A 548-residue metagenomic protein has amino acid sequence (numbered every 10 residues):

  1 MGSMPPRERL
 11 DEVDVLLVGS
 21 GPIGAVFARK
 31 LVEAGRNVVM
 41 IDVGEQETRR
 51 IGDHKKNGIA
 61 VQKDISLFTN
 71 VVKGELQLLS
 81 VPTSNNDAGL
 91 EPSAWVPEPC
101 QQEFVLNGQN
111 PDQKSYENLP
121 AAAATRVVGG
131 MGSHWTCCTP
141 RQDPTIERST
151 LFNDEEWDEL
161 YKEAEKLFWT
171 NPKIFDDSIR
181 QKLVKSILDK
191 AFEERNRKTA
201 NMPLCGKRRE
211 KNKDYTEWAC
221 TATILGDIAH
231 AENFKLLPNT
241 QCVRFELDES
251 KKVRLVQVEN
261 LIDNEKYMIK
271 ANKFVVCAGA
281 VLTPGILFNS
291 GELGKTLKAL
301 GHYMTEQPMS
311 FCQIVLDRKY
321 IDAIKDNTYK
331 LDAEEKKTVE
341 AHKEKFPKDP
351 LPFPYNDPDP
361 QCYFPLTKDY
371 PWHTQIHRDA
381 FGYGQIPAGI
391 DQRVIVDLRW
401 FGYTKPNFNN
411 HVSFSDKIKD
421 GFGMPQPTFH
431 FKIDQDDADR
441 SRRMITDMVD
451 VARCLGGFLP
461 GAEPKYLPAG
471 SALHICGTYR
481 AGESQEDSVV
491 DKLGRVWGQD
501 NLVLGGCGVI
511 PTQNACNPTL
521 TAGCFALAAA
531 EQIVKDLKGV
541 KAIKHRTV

Functional and structural regions predicted by a protein language model:
R7-I23, V39: Beta1/beta-strand and adjacent pyrophosphate-binding region of the FAD-binding site in flavoprotein oxidoreductases
G21-P22, V281, V509: Residue-level detector of alpha-helix initiation sites
K30-E33, N37-V71, F245, Q257-E335 (+4 more regions): Glycine-rich loop(s) and the adjacent beta-strand/alpha-helix scaffold that form part
R36, V43-S133, E156, Q181-V184: N-terminal FAD cofactor-binding segment of flavoenzymes
L78-T83, L90-P92, E98, K114-E117 (+3 more regions): Conserved redox-cofactor binding core of oxidoreductases
A94-A122, L297-P427, Q435, A472-I475 (+4 more regions): FAD cofactor-binding and catalytic pocket of flavoenzymes
T125-T136, P140, F274-T283: FAD-binding core of FAD-dependent oxidoreductases, characterized by glycine-rich FAD pyrophosphate-binding loops
L237-P238, V243-D248, R399, P427-Q513 (+1 more regions): A glycine-rich dinucleotide-binding beta-alpha-beta segment and adjacent secondary-structure elements that constitute
